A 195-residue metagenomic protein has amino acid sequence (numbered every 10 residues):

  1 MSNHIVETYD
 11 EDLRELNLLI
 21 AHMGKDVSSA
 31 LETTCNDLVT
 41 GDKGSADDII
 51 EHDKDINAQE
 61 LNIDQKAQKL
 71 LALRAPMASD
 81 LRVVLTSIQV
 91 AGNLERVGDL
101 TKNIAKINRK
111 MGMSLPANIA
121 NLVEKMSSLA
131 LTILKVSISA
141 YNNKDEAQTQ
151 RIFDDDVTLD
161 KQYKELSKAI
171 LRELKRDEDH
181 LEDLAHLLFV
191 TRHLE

Functional and structural regions predicted by a protein language model:
M1-E195: Cytosolic, long alpha-helical scaffolding segments
